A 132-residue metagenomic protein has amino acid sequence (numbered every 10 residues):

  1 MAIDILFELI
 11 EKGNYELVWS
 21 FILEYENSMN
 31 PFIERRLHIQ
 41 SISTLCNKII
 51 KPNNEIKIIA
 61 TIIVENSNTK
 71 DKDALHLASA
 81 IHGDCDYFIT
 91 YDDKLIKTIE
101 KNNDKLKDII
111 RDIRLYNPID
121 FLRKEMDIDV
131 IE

Functional and structural regions predicted by a protein language model:
M1-W19, M29-L37, I128-E132: Short, well-structured N-terminal submotif of metal-dependent ribonuclease cores
L17, K48-I50, I113-L115: Generic structural signal for residues in well-ordered beta-strands
L17-S20, F88-T90: A structural signal for short, well-ordered beta-strand segments and their strand-loop junctions that often border
L23: Active-site-proximal loop/turn and secondary-structure-junction residues that shape catalytic pockets, frequently
Q40-S41: An acidic/histidine-cluster motif and surrounding catalytic segment that typifies divalent-metal-assisted enzyme active
K48-K97: Active-site neighborhoods of divalent-metal-dependent phosphate/nucleic-acid chemistry enzymes
N66, G83, Y87-E132: Acidic, PIN/NYN-like endoribonuclease modules and their adjacent C-terminal/linker elements
